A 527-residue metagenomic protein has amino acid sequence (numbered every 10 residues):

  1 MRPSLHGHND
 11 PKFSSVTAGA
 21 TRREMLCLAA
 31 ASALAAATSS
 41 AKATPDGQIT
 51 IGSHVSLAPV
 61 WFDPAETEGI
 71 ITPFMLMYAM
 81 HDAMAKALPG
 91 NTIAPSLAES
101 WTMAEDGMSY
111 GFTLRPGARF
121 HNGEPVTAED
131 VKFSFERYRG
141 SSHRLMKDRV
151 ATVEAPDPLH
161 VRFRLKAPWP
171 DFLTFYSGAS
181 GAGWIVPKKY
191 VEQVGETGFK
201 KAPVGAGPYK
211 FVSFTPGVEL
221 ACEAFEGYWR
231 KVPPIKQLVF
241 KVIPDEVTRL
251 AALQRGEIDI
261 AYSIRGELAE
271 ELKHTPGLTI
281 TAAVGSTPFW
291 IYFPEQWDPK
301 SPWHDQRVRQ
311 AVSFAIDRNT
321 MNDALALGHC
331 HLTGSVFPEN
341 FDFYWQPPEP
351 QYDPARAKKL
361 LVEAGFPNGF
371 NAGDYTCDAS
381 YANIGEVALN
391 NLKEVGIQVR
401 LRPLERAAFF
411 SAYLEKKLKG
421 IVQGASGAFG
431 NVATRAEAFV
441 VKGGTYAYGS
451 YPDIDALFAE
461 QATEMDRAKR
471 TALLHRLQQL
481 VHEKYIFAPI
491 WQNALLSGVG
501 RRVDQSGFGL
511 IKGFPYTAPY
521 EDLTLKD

Functional and structural regions predicted by a protein language model:
M1-A20, E24-L34: N-terminal secretory signal peptides
D10-K12, S53, T215, V284-F289 (+3 more regions): Detector for C-terminal structural segments
G52-E105, E136, V204-G205: N-terminal lobe/hinge region of extracytoplasmic solute-binding protein
S56-F74, L97-A98, F172-G181, A206 (+3 more regions): A structural "hinge/loop" feature
Y78, L88-T92, A179-P233, Q237 (+4 more regions): Gly/Pro-rich hinge or "lid" segments in bacterial periplasmic/extracellular proteins
R115, R137, T197, F225-E271 (+1 more regions): Ligand-site clamp/hinge motif
L145-Y190: Surface-exposed binding/hinge segments that line and control ligand-binding clefts or catalytic entry sites
P299-K300, H304-Q306, L327, H331-E363 (+1 more regions): Structural transition elements
